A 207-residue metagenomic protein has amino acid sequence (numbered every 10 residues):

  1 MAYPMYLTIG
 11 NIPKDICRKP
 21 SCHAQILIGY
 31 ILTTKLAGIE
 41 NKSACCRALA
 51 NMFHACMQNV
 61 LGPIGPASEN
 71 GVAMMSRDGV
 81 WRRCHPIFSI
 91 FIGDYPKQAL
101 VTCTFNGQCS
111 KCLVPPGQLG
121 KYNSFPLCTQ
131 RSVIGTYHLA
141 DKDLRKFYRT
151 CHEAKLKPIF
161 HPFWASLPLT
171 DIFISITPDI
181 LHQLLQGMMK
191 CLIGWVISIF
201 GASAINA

Functional and structural regions predicted by a protein language model:
M1-K35: Acidic, metal-ligating active-site segments
A37-R47, M52-M57, L61-A207: Charged (Asp/Glu and Lys/Arg) segments that form or flank catalytic channels of large polymer- and nucleotide-handling
